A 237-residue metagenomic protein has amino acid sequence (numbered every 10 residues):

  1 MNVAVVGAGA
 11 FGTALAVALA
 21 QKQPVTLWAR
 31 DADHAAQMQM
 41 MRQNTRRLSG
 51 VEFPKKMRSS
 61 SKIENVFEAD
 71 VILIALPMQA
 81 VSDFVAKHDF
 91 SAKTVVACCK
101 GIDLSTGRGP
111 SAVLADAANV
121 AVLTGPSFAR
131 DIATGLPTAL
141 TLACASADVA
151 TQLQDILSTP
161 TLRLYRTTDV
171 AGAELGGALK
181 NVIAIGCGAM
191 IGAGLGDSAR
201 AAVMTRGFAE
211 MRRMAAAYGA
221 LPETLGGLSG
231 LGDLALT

Functional and structural regions predicted by a protein language model:
M1-V51, R58-S61: NAD(P)+-binding Rossmann beta1-loop-alpha1 motif at the extreme N-terminus of oxidoreductases
A8, R30, C98-K100, A145: Cofactor-binding loop segments of dinucleotide-utilizing enzymes, especially the Rossmann-like FAD- and NAD(P)+-binding
V51-T138, L153-D155: Rossmann-like NAD(P)(H) cofactor-binding subdomain of soluble oxidoreductases
F67-A69, L179, L231: Alpha-helix C-terminal capping/helix-to-coil transition sites in glycosyltransferase folds
V113-V120, P137-E223: Internal alpha-helical scaffold of NAD(P)-dependent oxidoreductase catalytic cores
G219-T237: C-terminal substrate-binding/catalytic lobe of Rossmann-fold NAD(P)-dependent oxidoreductases
